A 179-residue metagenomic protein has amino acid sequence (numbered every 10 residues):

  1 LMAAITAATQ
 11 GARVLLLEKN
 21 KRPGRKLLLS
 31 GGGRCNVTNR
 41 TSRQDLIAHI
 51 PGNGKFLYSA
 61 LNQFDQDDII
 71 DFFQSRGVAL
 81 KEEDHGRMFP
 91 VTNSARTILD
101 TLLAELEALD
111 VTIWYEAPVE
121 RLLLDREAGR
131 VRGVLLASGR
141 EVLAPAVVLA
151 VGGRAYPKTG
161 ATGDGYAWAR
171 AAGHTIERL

Functional and structural regions predicted by a protein language model:
L1, R22, G153-A155: Residue-level detector of alpha-helix initiation sites
L1-I5, N36-T38, V91, P157-K158 (+1 more regions): Basic, gly/Ser/Thr/Pro-rich low-complexity segments located predominantly at protein N termini
L1-L16: N-terminal Rossmann-like FAD-binding beta1-loop-alpha1 element of flavoenzymes
T6, K19, G160-A161: N-terminal amphipathic alpha-helix initiation
Q10, L29, R96-L179: Predominantly flavin-linked oxidoreductase catalytic cores and closely associated redox partners
L17-E18, L179: The conserved SAM/SAH-binding core of class I Rossmann-like methyltransferase domains, concentrating on the hydrophobic
K19-T112: Conserved N-terminal/central alpha/beta ligand/cofactor-binding core
